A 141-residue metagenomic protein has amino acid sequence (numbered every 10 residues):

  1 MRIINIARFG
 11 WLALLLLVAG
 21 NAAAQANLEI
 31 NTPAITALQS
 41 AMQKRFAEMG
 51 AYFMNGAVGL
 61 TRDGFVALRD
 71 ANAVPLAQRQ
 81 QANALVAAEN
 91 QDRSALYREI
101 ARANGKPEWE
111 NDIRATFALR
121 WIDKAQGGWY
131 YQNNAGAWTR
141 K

Functional and structural regions predicted by a protein language model:
R2-W11: Bacterial N-terminal signal peptides that target proteins for export
A13-L16, A101: Short, linear, compositionally biased motifs with a strong N-terminal bias
A19-N21: N-terminal signal peptide c-region/cleavage motif recognized by signal peptidases
Q25-R79, A84, A103-K141: Amphipathic, charged alpha-helical segments and their helix-to-coil junctions in extracytoplasmic/peripheral assemblies
L85-A101: Short, well-ordered alpha-helical segments
